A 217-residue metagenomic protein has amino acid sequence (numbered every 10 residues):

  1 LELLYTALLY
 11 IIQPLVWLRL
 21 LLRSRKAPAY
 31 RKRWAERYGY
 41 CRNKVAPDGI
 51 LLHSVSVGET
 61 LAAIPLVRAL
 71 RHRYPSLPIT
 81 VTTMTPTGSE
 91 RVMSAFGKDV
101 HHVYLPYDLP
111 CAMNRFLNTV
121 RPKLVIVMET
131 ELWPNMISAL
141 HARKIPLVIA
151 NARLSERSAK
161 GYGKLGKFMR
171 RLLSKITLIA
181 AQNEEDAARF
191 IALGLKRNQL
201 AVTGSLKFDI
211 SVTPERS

Functional and structural regions predicted by a protein language model:
L1-R19, R23: Membrane-interacting alpha-helical segments
W17-G39, N43-S211: Active-site and donor-binding regions of nucleotide-sugar-utilizing enzymes
P214-S217: Short, intrinsically disordered, charge-balanced linker/junction segments flanking boundaries in proteins
